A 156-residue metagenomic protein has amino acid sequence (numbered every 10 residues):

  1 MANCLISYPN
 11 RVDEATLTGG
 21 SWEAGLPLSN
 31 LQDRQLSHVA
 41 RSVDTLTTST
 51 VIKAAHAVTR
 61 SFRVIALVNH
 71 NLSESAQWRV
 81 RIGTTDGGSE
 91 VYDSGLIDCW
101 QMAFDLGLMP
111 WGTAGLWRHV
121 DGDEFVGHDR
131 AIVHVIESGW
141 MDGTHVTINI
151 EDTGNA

Functional and structural regions predicted by a protein language model:
M1-A57, G112, G122: Disordered, acidic Ser/Thr/Pro-rich linker "stalks" and the adjacent N-terminal cap of the next globular domain
M1-E14, G87-G88, Y92, V135 (+1 more regions): Activation corresponds to long, low-complexity, non-globular regions
S49-S61, Y92-N155: Beta-sandwich interaction modules
T50, R63, A76-W78: Short beta-strand/loop motifs in extracellular/secreted proteins, especially within beta-sandwich accessory domains
R60-L72: A short beta-strand element within beta-rich, extracytoplasmic domains of secreted/secretory-pathway proteins
A66-V68, R81, N149: Residue-level recognition of well-ordered beta-strand positions that form the cores of beta-sheet-rich folds across
L67-H70, T85, T153: An acidic- and aromatic-residue-enriched active-site/binding cleft used to recognize and process polar
E74-T85: Short, surface-exposed beta-strand/strand-loop-strand elements in extracellular ectodomains
